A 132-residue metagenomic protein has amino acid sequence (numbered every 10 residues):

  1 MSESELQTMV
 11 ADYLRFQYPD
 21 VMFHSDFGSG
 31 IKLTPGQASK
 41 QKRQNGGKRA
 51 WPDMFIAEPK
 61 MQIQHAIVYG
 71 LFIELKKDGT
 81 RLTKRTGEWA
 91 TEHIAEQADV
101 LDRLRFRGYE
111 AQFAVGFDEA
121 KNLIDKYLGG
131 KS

Functional and structural regions predicted by a protein language model:
M1-S132: Catalytic phosphate/metal-binding cores of nucleic-acid and nucleotide-processing enzymes, i.e., regions that mediate
